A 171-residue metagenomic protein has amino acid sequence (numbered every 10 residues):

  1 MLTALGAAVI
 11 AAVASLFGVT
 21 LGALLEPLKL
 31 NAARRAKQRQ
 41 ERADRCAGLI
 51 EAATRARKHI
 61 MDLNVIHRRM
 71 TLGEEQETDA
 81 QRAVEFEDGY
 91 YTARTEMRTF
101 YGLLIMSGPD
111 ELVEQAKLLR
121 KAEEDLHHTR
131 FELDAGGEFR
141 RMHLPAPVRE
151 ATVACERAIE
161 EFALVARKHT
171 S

Functional and structural regions predicted by a protein language model:
M1-A33: Membrane-embedded hydrophobic alpha-helical segments
T20, L24-S171: Conserved non-transmembrane functional hotspots
